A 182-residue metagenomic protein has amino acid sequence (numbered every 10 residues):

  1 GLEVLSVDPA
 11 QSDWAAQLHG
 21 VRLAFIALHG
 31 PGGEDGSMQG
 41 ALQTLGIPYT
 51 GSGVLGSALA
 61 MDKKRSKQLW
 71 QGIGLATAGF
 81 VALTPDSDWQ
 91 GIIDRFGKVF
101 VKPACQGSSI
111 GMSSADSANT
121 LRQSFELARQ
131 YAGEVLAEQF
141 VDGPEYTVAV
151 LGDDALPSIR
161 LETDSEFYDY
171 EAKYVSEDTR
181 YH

Functional and structural regions predicted by a protein language model:
G1-L55, L59-R65, G72, T84-G91: ATP-binding N-terminal substructure of ATP-dependent carboxylate-amine bond-forming enzymes
V4, A15-H19, L59-P144: Active-site nucleotide/adenylate-binding loops and adjacent lid/helix of ATP-dependent enzymes
G30, S109, D164-F167: Glycine-rich phosphate/pyrophosphate-binding beta-alpha loops
D35-S37, I110-G111, T147: Short glycine-/acidic-enriched loop or helix-start segments at secondary-structure transitions that form or flank
P48-S52, T77, P157-S158: Short hydrophobic/aromatic-enriched beta-strand-loop microsegments
D116-H182: Phosphate-binding site of ATP-dependent enzymes
